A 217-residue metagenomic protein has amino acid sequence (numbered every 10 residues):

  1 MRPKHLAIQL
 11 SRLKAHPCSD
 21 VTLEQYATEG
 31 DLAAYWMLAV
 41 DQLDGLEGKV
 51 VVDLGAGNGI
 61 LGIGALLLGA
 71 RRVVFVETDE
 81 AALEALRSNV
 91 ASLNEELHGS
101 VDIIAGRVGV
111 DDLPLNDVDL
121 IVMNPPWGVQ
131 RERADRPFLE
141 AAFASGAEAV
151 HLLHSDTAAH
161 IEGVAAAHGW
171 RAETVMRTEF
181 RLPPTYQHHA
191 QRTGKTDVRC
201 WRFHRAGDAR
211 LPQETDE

Functional and structural regions predicted by a protein language model:
M1-L54, L61-I63, L67: S-adenosyl-L-methionine
R72-E77: Conserved SAM-binding motif I beta-strand of class I
A81: Conserved Rossmann-like nucleotide-cofactor binding loop
L86-R87: Conserved SAM-binding loop
V90, N94, A165: Conserved hydrophobic residues forming the short capping helix/wall of the S-adenosyl-L-methionine
E96-V108: Conserved SAM-binding strand-loop segment of SAM-dependent methyltransferases
R107-C200, H204: S-adenosylmethionine
